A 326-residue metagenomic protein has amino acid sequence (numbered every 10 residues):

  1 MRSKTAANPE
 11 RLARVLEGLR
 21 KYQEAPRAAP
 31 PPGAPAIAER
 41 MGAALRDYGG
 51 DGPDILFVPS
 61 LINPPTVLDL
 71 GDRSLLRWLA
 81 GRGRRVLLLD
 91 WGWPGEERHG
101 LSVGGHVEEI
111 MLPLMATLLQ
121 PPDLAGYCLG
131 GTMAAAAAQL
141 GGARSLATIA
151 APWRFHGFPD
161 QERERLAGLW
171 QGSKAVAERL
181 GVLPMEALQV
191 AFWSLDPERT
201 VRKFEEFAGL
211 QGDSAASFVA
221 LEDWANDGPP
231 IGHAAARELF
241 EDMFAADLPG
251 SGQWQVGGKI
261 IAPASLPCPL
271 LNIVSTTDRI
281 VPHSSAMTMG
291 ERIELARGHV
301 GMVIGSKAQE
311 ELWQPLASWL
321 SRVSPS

Functional and structural regions predicted by a protein language model:
M1, L119, M133-I231: Alpha/beta-hydrolase-fold enzymes
P30-G95: Short, surface-exposed "cap/lid" segments of acyl-processing enzymes
G100-T117: Alpha/beta-hydrolase active-site loop
L124-G126, I149, I273: Short beta-strand immediately N-terminal to the catalytic nucleophile in serine-hydrolase-like folds
A125-A134: Gly/Ala-rich beta-loop-alpha elbow adjacent to hydrolase catalytic centers
L266, N272-V274, D278: Short beta-strand/loop motif that positions the catalytic acidic residue of the alpha/beta-hydrolase fold
T276-I293: Conserved loop-alpha-helix segment in the C-terminal half of the alpha/beta-hydrolase fold that carries the catalytic
I280-H283, R297-E311: Catalytic histidine-centered segment of alpha/beta-hydrolase-like enzymes
